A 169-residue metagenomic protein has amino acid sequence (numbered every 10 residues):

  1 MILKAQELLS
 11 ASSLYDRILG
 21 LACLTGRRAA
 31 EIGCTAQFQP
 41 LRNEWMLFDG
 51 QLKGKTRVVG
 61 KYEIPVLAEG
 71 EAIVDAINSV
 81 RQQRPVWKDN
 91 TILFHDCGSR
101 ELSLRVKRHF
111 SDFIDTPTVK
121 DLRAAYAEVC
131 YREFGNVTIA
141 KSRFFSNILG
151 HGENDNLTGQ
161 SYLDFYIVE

Functional and structural regions predicted by a protein language model:
M1-T25, A29: Basic, Lys/Arg- and aromatic-enriched nucleic-acid-binding interface segment
I18-L24, G33-P40, R108-D115: Short, surface-exposed loop/strand segments
G20, D121-G152: C-terminal catalytic core of tyrosine-transesterase DNA break-rejoin enzymes
C23-G26, A36, Q51-K53, L149-E153: Short, flexible loop/turn elements at secondary-structure junctions
A30-C34, F145: Alpha-helix N-cap/helix-start motif at helix boundaries, enriched for small hydrophobics
C34-D75: Conserved tyrosine-mediated DNA breakage-rejoining catalytic core shared by Y-recombinases
L67-Y126, Y131: Active-site/catalytic core of tyrosine-dependent DNA strand-transfer enzymes
G135-N136, N147-E169: Catalytic-site neighborhood detector that most strongly recognizes the C-terminal catalytic loop/helix of tyrosine
